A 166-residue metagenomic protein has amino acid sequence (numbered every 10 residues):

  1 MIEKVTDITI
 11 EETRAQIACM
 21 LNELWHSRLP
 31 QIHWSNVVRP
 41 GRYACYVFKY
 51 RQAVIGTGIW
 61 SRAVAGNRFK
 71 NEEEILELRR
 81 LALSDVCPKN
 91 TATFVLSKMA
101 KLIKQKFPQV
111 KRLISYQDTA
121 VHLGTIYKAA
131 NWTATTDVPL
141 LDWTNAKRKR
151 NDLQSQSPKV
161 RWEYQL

Functional and structural regions predicted by a protein language model:
M1-S35: Short amphipathic alpha-helix that is part of the acyltransferase structural core
E12, S61-P158: Acyl-donor binding region in acyl/amide transferases
V37-R51: A short helix-loop-beta-strand connector motif used in the catalytic cores of GNAT acetyltransferases and, in some
G41-R42, V54, Q109, V121: Short, well-ordered loop/turn elements at secondary-structure boundaries
Y43, S157-R161: Short hydrophobic/aromatic beta-strand or adjacent loop that forms the aromatic wall/cage of a ligand/substrate-binding
V47, Q52-V64, E77: Conserved beta-strand in the GNAT
E163-L166: Short beta-strand-to-coil "C-cap" segments at the C-terminal boundary of structured domains/repeats, marking
